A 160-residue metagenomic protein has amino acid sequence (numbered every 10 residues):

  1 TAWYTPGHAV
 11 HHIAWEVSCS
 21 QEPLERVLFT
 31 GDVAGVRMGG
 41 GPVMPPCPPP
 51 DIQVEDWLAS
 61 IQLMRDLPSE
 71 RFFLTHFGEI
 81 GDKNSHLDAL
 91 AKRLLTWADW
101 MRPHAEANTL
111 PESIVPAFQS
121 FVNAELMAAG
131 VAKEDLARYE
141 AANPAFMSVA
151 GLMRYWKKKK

Functional and structural regions predicted by a protein language model:
Y4, V10-N84: Metallo-beta-lactamase
P49-D56, R93, P144-S148: Soluble or luminal CAZymes and related metallo-dependent hydrolases
K83-K92: Histidine/acidic-residue-rich catalytic or RNA/ligand-binding cores of hydrolases and nuclease-related proteins
W100-R102: His/Asp/Glu-enriched, well-ordered alpha-helical/loop segment that forms or immediately abuts the divalent-metal
A105-K160: C-terminal regulatory/interaction regions
